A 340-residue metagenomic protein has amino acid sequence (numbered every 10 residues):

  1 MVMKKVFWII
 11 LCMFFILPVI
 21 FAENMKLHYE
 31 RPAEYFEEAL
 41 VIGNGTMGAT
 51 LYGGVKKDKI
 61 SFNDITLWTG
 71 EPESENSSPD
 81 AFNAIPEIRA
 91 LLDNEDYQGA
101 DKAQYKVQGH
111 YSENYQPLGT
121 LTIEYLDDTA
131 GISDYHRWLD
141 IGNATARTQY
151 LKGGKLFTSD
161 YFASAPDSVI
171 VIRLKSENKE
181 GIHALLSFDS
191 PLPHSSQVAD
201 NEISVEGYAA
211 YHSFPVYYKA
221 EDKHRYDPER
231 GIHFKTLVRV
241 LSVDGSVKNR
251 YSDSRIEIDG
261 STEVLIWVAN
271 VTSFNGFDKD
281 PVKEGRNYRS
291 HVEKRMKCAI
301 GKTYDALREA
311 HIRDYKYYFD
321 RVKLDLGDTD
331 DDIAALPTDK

Functional and structural regions predicted by a protein language model:
M1-K4: N-terminal secretory signal peptides that target proteins for export/translocation
V6-L17: Sec-dependent N-terminal signal peptides
P18-A22: Sec/Tat signal peptide C-region and signal peptidase I cleavage site
E23-K340: Aromatic-residue-lined binding/catalytic grooves and analogous aromatic/hydrophobic interfacial grooves in multimeric
